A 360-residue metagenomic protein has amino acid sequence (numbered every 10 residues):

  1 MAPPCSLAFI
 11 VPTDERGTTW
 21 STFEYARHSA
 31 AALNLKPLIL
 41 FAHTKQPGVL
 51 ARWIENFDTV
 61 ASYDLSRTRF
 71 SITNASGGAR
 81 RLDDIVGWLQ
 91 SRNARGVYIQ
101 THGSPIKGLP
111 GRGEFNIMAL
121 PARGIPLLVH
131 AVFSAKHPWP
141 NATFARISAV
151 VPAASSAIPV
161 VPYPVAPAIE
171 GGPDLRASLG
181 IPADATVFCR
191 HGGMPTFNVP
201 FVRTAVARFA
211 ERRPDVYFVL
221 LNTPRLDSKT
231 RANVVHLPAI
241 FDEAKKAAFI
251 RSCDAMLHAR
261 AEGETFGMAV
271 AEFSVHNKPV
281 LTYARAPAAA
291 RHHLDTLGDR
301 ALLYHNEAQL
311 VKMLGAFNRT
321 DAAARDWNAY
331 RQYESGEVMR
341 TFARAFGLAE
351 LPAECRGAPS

Functional and structural regions predicted by a protein language model:
L7-I10, I181-F197: Conserved donor-binding/catalytic core segment of Leloir-type glycosyltransferases
F9-Y25, P47-G48, P195-P200: A short, glycine/small-residue-rich beta-strand->loop->alpha-helix junction that serves as a flexible
V11-R16, H28, A32-R80, D84 (+1 more regions): N-terminal strand-loop element at the rim of the active site of nucleotide-sugar-dependent glycosyltransferases
F133-A135, A142-G171: Donor nucleotide-sugar binding/catalytic pocket of nucleotide-sugar-dependent glycosyltransferases
A168-I181: A short helix/loop element that forms part of the nucleotide-sugar donor recognition site in Leloir-type
N222-A244, A248: Nucleotide-activated donor-binding/catalytic signature segment of Leloir-type glycosyltransferases, i.e., the conserved
P279-A288: Short hydrophobic beta-strand element within catalytic cores of glycosyltransferases and related nucleotide-activated
H305-A308, N318-P352: A charged, aromatic-enriched C-terminal amphipathic alpha-helix characteristic of glycosyltransferases across folds
